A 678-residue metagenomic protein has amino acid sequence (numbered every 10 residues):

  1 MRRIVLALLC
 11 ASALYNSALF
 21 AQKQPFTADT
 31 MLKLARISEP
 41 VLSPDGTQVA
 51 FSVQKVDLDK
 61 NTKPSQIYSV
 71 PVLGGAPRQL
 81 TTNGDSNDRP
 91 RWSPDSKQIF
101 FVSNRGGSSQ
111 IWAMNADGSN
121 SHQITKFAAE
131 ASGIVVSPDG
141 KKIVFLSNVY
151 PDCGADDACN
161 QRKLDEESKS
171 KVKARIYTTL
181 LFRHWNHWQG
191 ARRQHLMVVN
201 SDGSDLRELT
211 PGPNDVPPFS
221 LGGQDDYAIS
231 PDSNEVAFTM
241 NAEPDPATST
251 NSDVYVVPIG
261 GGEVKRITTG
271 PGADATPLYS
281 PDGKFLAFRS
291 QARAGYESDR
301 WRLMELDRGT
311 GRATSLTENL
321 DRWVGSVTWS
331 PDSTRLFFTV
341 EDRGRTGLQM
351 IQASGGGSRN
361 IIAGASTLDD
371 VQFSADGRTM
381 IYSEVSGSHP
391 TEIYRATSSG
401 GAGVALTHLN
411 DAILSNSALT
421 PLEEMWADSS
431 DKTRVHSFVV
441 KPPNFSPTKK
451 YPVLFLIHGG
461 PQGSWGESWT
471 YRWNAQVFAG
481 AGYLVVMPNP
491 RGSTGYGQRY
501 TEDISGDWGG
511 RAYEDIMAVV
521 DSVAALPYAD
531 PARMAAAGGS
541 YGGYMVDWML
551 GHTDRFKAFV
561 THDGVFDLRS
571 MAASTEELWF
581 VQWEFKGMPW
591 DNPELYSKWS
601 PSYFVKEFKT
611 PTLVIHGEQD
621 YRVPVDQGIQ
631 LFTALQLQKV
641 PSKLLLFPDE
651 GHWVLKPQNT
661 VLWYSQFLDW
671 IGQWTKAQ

Functional and structural regions predicted by a protein language model:
V41, V144-L146, K169-T178, F182-G212 (+7 more regions): Non-catalytic accessory segments flanking enzyme active sites
P44-D45, P94-D95, P138-D139, P231-D232 (+3 more regions): Residue-level detector of Asp-centered blade-edge/turn motifs that repeat once per structural unit in beta-propeller
G46-V49, I99-F100, I143, V236 (+3 more regions): Hydrophobic beta-strand positions that form the internal "hydrophobic ladder" of WD40/Gbeta-like beta-propeller blades
V53-Q66, T81-N87, F100-W112, N120 (+12 more regions): A flexible loop/linker signature enriched in serine peptidases of the S9 family
V56, N474, A479-A481, M487-Q678: Active-site-proximal cap/loop segments of hydrolase catalytic domains
P71-G75, N115-S119, N200-S204, P258-G262 (+3 more regions): Short loop/turn segments that connect beta-strands within beta-propeller blades
K449-G459: Short beta-strand element of the alpha/beta-hydrolase
